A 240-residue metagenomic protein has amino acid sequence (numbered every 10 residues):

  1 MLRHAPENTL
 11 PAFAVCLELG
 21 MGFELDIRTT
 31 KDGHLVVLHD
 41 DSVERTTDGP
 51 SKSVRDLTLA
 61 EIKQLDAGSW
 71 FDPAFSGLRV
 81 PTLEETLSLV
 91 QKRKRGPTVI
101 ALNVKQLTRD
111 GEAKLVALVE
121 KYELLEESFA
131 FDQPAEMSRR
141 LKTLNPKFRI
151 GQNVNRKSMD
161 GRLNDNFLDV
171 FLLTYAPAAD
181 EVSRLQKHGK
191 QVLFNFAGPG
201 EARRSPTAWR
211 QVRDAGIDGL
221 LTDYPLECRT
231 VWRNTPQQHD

Functional and structural regions predicted by a protein language model:
M1-D240: Phosphate-group recognition and catalysis centered on beta-loop-alpha active-site segments
